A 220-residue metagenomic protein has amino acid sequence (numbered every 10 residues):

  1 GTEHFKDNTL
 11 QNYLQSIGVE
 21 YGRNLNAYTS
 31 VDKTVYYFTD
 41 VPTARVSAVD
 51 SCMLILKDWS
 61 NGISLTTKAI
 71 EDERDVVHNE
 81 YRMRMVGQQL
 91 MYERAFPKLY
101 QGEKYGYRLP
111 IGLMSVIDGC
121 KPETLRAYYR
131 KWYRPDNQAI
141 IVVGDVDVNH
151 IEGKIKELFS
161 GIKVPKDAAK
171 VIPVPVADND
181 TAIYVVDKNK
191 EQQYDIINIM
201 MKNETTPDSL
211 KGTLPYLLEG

Functional and structural regions predicted by a protein language model:
G1-L10, I199, D208-G220: Active/ligand-binding-proximal structured segments within catalytic/core domains that scaffold catalytic residues
G1-T39, L90, Y107-G112: M16/MPP (pitrilysin/insulinase) zinc-metallopeptidase core fold and M16-derived inactive scaffolds
D7, Q11-N12, I63-R82, E93 (+2 more regions): Acidic/histidine-enriched alpha-helical segments
F38-E73: M16/insulysin-pitrilysin zinc metalloprotease superfamily fold
V46, L54, P97-Q138, K170-V174 (+2 more regions): Histidine-acidic residue clusters that define the catalytic metal-binding segment of zinc metallopeptidase domains
G102, A139-D195, N203-T205: An aromatic/glycine/proline-enriched structural segment found at the starts of mature extracellular/organellar domains
